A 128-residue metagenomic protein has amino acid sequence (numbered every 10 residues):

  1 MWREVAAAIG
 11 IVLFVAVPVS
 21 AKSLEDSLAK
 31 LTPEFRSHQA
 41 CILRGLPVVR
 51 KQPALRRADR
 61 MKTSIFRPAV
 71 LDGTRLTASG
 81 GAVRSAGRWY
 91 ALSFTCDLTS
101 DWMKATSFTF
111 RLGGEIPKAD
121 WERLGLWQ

Functional and structural regions predicted by a protein language model:
M1-E4: Positively charged n-region of N-terminal signal peptides that target proteins for export
A6-A16: Bacterial N-terminal signal peptides
V19-Q128: Mitochondrial intermembrane space
